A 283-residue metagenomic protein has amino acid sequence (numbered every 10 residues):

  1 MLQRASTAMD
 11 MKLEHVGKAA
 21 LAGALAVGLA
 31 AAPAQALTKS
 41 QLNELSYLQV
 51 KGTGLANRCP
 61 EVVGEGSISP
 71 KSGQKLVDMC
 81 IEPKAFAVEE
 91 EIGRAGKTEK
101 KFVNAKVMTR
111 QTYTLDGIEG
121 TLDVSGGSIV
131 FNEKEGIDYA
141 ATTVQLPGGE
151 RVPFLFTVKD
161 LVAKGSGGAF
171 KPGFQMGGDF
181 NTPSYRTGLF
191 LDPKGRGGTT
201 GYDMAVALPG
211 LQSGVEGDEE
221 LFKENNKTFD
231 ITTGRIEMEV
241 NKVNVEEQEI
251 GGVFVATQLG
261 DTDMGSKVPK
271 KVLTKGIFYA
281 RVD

Functional and structural regions predicted by a protein language model:
M1-Q35: N-terminal chloroplast transit peptides
G28-D283: An extracellular/secretory-lumen and virion-surface interaction module
